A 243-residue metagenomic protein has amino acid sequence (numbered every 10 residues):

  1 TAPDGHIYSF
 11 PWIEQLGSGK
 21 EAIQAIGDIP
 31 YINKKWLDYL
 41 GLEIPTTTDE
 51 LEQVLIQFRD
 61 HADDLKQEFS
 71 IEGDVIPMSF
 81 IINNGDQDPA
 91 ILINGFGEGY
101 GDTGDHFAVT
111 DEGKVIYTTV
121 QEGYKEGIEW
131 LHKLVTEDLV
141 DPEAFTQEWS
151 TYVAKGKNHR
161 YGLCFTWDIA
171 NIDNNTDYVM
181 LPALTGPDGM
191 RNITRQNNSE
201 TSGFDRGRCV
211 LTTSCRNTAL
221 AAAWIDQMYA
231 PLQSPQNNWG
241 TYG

Functional and structural regions predicted by a protein language model:
T1-G243: Extracytoplasmic/secretory soluble proteins
